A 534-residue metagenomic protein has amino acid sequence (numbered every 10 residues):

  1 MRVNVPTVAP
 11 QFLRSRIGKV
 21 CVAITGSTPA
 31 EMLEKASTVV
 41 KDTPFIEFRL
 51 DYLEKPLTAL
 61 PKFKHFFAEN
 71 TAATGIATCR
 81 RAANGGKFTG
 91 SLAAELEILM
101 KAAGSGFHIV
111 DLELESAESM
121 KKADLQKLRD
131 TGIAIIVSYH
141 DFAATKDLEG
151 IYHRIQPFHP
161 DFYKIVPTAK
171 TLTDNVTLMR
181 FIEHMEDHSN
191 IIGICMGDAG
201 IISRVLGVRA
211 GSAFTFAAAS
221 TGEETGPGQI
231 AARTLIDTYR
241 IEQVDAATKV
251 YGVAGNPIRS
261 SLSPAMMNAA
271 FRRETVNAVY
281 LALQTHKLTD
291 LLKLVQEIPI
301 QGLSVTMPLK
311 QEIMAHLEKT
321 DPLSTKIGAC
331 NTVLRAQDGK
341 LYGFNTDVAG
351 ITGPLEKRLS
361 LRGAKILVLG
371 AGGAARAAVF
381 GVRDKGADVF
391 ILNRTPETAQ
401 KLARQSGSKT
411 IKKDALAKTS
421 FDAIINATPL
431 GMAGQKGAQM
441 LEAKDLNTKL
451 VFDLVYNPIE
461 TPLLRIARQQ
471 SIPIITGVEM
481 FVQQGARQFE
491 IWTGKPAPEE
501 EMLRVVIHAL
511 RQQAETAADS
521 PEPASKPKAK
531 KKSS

Functional and structural regions predicted by a protein language model:
R2-P6, F12-D130, A134-T145: Active-site beta->alpha loop and helix N-cap motifs at the rims of alpha/beta catalytic domains
I46, K385-S406: NAD(P)-binding Rossmann-fold cofactor-contacting core
A68-N70, L128-R129, L361-R362, M440-K449: Short, conserved loop/helix-junction motifs that constitute active-site signature segments in enzyme catalytic cores
E115-K249: Catalytic alpha/beta core domains of metabolic enzymes, predominantly
C195, V250-I258, N345-D347, L355 (+3 more regions): Glycine-rich adenosine-cofactor-binding loop
T248-L359, P458: Phosphate/diphosphate ligand-binding glycine-rich loop within oxidoreductases
R404-I474, E479: Rossmann-like adenosine-cofactor binding region
L454-S534: Adenosine-phosphate binding glycine-rich loop
